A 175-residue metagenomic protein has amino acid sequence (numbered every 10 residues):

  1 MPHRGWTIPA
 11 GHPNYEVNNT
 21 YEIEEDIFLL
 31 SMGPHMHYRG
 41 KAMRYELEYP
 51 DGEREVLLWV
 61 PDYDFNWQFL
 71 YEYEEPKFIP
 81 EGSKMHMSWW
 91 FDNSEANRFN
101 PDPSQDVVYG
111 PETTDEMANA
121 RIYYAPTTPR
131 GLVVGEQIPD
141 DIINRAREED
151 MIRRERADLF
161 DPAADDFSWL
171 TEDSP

Functional and structural regions predicted by a protein language model:
M1-G131: His-enriched metal-coordination microenvironments in redox/metal-binding proteins
L132-P175: Activation corresponds to long, low-complexity, non-globular regions
